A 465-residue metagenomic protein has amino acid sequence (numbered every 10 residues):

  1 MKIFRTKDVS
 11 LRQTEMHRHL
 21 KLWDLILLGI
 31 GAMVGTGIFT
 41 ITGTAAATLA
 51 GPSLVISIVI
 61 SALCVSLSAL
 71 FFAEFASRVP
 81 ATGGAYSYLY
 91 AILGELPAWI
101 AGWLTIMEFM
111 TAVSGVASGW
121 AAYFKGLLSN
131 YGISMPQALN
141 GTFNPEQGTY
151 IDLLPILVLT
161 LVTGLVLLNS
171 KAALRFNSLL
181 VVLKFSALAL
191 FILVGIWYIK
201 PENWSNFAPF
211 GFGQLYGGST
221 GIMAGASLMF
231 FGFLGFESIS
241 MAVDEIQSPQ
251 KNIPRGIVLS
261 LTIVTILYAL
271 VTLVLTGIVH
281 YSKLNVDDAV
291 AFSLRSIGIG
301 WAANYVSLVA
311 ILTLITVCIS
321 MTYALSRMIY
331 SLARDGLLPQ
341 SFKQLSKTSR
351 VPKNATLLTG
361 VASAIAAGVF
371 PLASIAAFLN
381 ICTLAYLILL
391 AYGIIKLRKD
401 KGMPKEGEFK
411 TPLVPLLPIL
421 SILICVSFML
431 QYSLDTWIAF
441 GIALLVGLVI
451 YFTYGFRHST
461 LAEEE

Functional and structural regions predicted by a protein language model:
M1-G43, A47-P52, V65-L70, T82 (+3 more regions): Membrane-interface "cap" regions at the ends of multi-pass membrane proteins
L11-M16, V55, G132-P155, L179-L308 (+1 more regions): Helix-loop-helix junctions that connect adjacent transmembrane segments in multi-pass membrane transporters
H17, I41-P145, S260-I263, F440-L448: Extracellular loop-to-transmembrane helix junctions
H17, L22, D152-I156, Q247-K251 (+4 more regions): Loop-to-transmembrane helix boundary motifs in multi-pass membrane proteins
F39, A81, L104-A122, L228 (+4 more regions): Membrane-helix boundary/coupling elements in multi-pass transport proteins
L104, A121, Y150-P201, I257 (+2 more regions): Membrane-interface loop-to-helix entry segments
G126, A187-F191, I329, L379-G407 (+1 more regions): Hydrophobic alpha-helical segments of multi-pass membrane transport proteins
Q147-I151, V162, S341-K353, L387-W437 (+1 more regions): C-terminal membrane-solvent junction of multi-pass transporters and transport-like membrane proteins
